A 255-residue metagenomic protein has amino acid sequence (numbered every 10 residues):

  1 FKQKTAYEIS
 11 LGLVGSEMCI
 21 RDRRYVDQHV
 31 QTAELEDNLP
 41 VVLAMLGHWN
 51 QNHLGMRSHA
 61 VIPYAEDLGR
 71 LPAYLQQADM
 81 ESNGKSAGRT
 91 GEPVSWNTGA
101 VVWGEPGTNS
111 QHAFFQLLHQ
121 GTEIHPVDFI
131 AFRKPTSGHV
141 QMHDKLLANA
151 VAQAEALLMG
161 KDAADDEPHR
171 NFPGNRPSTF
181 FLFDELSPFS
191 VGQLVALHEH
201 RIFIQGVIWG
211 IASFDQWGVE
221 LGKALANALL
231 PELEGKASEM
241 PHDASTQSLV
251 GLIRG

Functional and structural regions predicted by a protein language model:
F1-K4: Right-handed beta-helix
A6, S10, S16-E17, R176-W217: Short alpha-helices
A6, S10, S16-E17, R21-H139 (+2 more regions): Active-site phosphate/pyrophosphate-binding segments
V140-A163: Acidic, Ser/Thr-rich peripheral helices and adjacent loops at domain boundaries
L147, V151, Q205, M240-S245: Extended, charge-enriched "interface" segments that sit outside catalytic cores
A163-N175, F180: Generic long, charged, amphipathic alpha-helical segments
I208-L233: C-terminal structured "cap/appendage" subdomains that terminate the fold
